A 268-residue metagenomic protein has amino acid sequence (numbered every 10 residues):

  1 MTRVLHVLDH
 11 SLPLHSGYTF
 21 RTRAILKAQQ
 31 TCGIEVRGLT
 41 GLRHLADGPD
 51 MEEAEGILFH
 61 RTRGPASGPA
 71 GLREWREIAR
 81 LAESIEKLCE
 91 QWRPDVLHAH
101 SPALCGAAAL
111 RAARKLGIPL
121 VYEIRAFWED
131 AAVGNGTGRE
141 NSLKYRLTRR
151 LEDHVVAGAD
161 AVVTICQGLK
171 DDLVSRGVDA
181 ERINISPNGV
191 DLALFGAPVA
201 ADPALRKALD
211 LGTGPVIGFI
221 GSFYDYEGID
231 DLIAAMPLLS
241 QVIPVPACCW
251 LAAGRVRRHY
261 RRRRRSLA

Functional and structural regions predicted by a protein language model:
M1-G64, L239: N-terminal subdomain of nucleotide-sugar transferases
R3-V7, L211-M236, C249: Conserved donor-binding/catalytic core segment of Leloir-type glycosyltransferases
L42, G168, G189: Carbohydrate-associated surface elements
A66-V96, A107, K115, R146-R150: An amphipathic, basic-hydrophobic alpha-helix
E77-E83, P119-V121, E129-H154: Nucleotide-sugar donor phosphate/pyrophosphate-binding loop at the beta->alpha transition of glycosyltransferases
L97-I118, Y122-A131: An aromatic- and histidine-rich active-site surface loop
G196-L211: A short helix/loop element that forms part of the nucleotide-sugar donor recognition site in Leloir-type
A252, R258-A268: Nucleotide-activated donor-binding/catalytic signature segment of Leloir-type glycosyltransferases, i.e., the conserved
